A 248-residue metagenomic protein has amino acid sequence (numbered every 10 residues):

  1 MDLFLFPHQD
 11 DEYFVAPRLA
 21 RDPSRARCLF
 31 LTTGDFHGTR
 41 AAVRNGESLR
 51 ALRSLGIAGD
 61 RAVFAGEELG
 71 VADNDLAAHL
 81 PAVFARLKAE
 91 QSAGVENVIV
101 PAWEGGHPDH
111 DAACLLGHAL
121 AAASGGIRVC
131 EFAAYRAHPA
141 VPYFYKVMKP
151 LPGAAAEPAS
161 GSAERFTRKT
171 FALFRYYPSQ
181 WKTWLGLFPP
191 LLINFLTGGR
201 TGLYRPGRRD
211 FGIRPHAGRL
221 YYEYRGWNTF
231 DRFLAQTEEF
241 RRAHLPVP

Functional and structural regions predicted by a protein language model:
M1-L3, D22-R25, A42, D73-P248: Metal-dependent de-N-acetylase/amidase catalytic core
D2-A42: ATP-dependent adenylation/pyrophosphate-handling site
E12, E47, E223: Acidic-residue sensor for enzyme active/binding pockets
R18-R21, G46, R50-R53, L87: Short amphipathic alpha-helices and their capping/turn segments at secondary-structure boundaries
R27-T32, D60-G66: Short, well-structured secondary-structure segments
G34-A62: Glycine-rich phosphate-binding loop and adjoining beta1-alpha1-beta2 segment of Rossmann-like nucleotide-binding folds
G34-T39, E68-N74: A short acidic, helix-capping loop that chelates divalent metal ions and anchors anionic groups
R61-L69, A133-R136: A short, structured active-site edge motif that brings together acidic residues
